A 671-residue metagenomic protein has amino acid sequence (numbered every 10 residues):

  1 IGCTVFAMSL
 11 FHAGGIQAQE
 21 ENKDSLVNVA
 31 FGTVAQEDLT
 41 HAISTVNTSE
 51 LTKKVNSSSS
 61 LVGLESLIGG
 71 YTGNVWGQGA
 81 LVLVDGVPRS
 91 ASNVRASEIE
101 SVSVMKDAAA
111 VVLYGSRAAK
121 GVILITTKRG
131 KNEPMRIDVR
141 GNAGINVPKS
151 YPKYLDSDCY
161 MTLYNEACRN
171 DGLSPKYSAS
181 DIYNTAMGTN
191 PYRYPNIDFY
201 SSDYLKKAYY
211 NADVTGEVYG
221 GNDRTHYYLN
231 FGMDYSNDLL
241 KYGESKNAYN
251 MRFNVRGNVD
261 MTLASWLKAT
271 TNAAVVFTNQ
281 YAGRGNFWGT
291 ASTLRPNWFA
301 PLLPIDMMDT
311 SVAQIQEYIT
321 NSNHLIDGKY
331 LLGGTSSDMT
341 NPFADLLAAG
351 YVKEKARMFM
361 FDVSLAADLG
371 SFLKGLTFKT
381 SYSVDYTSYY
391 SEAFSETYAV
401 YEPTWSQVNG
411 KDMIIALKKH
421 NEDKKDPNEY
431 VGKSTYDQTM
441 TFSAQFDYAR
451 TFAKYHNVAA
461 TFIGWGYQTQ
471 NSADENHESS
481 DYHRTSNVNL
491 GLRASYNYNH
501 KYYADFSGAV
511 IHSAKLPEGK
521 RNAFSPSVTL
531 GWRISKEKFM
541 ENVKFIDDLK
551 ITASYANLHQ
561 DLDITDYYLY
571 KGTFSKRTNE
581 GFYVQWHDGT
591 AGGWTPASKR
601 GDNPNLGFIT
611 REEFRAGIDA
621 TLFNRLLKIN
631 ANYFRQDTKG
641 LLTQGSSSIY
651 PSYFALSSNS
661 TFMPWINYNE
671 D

Functional and structural regions predicted by a protein language model:
I1-R256, K268-T270: Short, small/polar-rich motifs associated with maturation and membrane association, primarily at protein termini
I1-S9, V75, P301-L302, V312 (+2 more regions): Short intrinsically disordered, low-complexity coil segments enriched in acidic
D38, I43, G86, A91 (+15 more regions): Short, functionally important structural connectors and interaction interfaces within domains
P88-R89, S174, Y330, D412-I414: Short, solvent-exposed loop/turn motifs
N146-K153, S157-D158, Y390-A399, T638-L641: Short, solvent-exposed beta-strand-terminating loops
P148-S150, Y192-D338, V352-A356, Y389-S391 (+5 more regions): Flexible loop and strand-edge segments within Gram-negative outer membrane beta-barrel domains
Y154-L155, G243-A248, N286, A344-L346 (+2 more regions): "Short basic amphipathic alpha-helical interaction patches in structured regions
N258-L267, A273-F277, V312-T320, H324-D327 (+2 more regions): Extracellular/periplasmic, surface-exposed regions of secreted and cell-surface proteins
